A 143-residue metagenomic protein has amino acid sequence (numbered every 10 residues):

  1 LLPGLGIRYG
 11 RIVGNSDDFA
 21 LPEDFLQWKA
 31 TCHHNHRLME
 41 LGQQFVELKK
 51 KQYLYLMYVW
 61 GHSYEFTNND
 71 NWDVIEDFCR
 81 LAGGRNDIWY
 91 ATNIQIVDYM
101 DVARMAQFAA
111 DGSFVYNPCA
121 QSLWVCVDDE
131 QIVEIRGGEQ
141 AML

Functional and structural regions predicted by a protein language model:
L1-Q43, F66-V74, G83-G84, D101: Catalytic domains of cell-wall/extracellular-matrix polysaccharide-remodeling enzymes, centered on de-N-acetylation
G4, K51-Y53: Alpha-helix termination/capping residues and helix-transition junctions
G10, V59, T92: Conserved, mostly hydrophobic/aromatic
T31, W60-H62, P118: Structured loops at beta-to-helix junctions and adjacent beta-edge loops in soluble globular domains
F45-L48: Short, surface-exposed beta-strand/loop micro-motifs that present aromatic residues
L54-W60: Active-site regions of oxyanion-processing enzymes, predominantly non-cytosolic
N71-V97: Extracellular ligand-binding/catalytic regions of CAZymes and related secreted enzymes and adhesion modules
N93, V97, D101-L143: C-terminal beta-sandwich/jelly-roll accessory domains of carbohydrate-active enzymes
